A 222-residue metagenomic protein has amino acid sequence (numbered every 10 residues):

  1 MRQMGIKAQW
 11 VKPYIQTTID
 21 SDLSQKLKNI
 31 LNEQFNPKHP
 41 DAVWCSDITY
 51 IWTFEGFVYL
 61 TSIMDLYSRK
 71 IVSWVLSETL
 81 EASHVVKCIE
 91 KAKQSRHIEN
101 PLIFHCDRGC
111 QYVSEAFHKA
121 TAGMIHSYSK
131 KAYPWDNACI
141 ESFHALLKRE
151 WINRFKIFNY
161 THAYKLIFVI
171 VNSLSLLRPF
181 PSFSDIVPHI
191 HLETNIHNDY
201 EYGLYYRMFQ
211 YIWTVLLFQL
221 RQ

Functional and structural regions predicted by a protein language model:
M1, L31, D47, I63 (+8 more regions): Mobile genetic element proteins and their domesticated derivatives, centered on retroelements and DNA transposons
M1-H39, Y133, P188-N195: Basic, flexible linker segments flanking DNA-binding modules in nucleic acid-interacting mobile-element proteins
T17-S21, C106-R108, S114-A116, Y128-K148 (+2 more regions): RNase H-like two-metal-ion nuclease catalytic core shared by retroviral integrases and related mobile-element nucleases
E33, P37-V72, E78: An active-site-proximal beta-strand-loop segment
F35-P37, T53-F54, R108, Y133-D136 (+1 more regions): Conserved, non-catalytic sequence blocks in retroelement Pol enzymes and Pol-derived host proteins
G56, W74-H97, V113: Active-site beta-loop-alpha junctions of metal-dependent nucleic acid enzymes, especially the RNase H-like/DDE
I98-V113, S184-I190: Acidic/histidine-rich, metal-coordinating catalytic segments
L146-Q222: C-terminal domain-tail junction helix/linker
